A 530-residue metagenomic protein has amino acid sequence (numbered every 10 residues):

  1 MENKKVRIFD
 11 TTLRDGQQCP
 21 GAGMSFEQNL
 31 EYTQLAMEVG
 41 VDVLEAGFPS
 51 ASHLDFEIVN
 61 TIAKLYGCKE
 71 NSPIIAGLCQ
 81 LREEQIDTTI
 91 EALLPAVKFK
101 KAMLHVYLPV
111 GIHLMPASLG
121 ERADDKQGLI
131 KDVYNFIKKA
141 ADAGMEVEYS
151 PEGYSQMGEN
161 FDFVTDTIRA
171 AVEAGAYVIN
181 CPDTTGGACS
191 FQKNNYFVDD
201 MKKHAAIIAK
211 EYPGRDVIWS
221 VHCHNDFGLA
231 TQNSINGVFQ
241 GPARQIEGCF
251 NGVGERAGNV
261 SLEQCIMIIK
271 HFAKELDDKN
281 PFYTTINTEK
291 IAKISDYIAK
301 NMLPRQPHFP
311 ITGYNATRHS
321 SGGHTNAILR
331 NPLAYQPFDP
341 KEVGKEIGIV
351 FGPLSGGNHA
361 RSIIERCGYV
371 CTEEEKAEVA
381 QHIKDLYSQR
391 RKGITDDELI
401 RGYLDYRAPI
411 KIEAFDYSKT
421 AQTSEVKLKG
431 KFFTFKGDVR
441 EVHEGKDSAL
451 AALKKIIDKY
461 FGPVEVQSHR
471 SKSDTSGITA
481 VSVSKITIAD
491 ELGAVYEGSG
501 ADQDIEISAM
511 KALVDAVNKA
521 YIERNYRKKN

Functional and structural regions predicted by a protein language model:
K5-V6, D10-T12, I269, A273-V439 (+2 more regions): A mid-to-C-terminal "edge-of-domain" accessory segment
V6-I8, Q18-D42, V59-L65, E83-R215 (+2 more regions): Alpha/beta enzyme core
R14, P49-A51, L78-R82, Y107-G111 (+4 more regions): Active-site beta-loop-alpha junctions enriched in small/polar residues
Q18, G23, N29-Y32, M37 (+3 more regions): Non-catalytic terminal/interface segments that mediate subunit docking, oligomerization, and allosteric communication
V39, L65-K69, A92, A96 (+15 more regions): Change "in soluble alpha/beta enzymes" to "in soluble alpha/beta proteins
C68-C79: A glycine-rich helix N-cap at a beta->alpha junction
T185-L329, A334: Catalytic alpha/beta core domains of metabolic enzymes, predominantly
A494-E497, A501-K529: Mixed-charge, glycine-accented linear interaction segment located at domain edges/termini
